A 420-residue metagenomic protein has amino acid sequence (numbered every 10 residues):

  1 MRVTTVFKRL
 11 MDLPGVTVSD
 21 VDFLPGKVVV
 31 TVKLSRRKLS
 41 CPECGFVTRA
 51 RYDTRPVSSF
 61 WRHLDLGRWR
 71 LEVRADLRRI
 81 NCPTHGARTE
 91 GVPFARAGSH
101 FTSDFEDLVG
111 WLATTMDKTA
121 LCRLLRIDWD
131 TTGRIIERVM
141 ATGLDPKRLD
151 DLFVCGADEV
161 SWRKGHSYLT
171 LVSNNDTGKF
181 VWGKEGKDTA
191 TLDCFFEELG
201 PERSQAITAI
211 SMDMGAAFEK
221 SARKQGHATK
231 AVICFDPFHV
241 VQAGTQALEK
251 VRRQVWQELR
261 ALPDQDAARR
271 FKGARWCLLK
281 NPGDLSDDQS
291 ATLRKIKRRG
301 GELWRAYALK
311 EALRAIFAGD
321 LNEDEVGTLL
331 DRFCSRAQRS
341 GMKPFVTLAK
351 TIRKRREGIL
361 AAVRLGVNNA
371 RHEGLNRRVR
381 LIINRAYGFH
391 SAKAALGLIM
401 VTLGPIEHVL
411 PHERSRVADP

Functional and structural regions predicted by a protein language model:
M1-V29, L34-R36, T102-D104, L124-G143 (+5 more regions): Long C-terminal interaction/binding lobes of large macromolecular proteins
F7, L13-G15, R70, G91 (+7 more regions): Generic secondary-structure boundary/loop-capping signal
V28-K38, W69-D76: Short, flexible, mixed-charge glycine/proline-rich loop motifs that serve as phosphate/nucleic-acid-contacting
V30, L121, I352: A residue-level signal for conserved active-site and pocket-lining positions in enzyme catalytic cores
L34, K38, E43, A50 (+7 more regions): Acidic/histidine-rich catalytic cores and adjacent linkers of DNA breakage/strand-transfer/modification proteins
T48, Y52-H166, Q205, K220 (+1 more regions): Short, positively charged, Gly/Tyr-enriched micro-motifs that form contact patches at catalytic or ligand/partner
T170, T245-W256: Short, surface-exposed amphipathic charged segments that create phosphate/polyanion-binding patches used for binding
